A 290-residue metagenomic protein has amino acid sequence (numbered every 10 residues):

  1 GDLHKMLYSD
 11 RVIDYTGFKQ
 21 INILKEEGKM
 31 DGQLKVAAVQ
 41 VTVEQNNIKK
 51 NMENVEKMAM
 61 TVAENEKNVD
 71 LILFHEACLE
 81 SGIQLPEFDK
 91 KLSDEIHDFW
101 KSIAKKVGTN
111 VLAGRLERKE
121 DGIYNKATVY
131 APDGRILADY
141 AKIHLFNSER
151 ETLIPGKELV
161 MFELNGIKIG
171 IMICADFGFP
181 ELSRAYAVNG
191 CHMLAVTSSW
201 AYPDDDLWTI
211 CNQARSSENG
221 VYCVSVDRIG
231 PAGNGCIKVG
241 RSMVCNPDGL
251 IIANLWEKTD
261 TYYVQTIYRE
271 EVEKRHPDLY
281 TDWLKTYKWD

Functional and structural regions predicted by a protein language model:
G1-K5, Y15-K29: Short, Lys/Arg-enriched N-terminal segments with co-localized hydrophobic residues within the first ~10-30 amino acids
D31-N47, L73, K126, D139-A141 (+2 more regions): Active-site-proximal beta-strand elements of phosphoester/diester hydrolases
K35, K67-N68, K168, G190: Short loop/turn motifs at secondary-structure junctions
I48-D133, D139, A201-V221: Cys-nucleophile CN-hydrolase/nitrilase-fold catalytic domain and related Cys-dependent amidase chemistry that acts on
E95-L112, G178-Y262: CN hydrolase (nitrilase-like) catalytic-core segments centered on the catalytic cysteine and neighboring Lys/Glu
A113-R115, K126-V129, V160, S242-V244 (+1 more regions): Short beta-strand scaffold segments in enzyme catalytic cores
R118-N189, A201-I210, Y268-K288: Active-site catalytic loop in hydrolytic enzyme cores
